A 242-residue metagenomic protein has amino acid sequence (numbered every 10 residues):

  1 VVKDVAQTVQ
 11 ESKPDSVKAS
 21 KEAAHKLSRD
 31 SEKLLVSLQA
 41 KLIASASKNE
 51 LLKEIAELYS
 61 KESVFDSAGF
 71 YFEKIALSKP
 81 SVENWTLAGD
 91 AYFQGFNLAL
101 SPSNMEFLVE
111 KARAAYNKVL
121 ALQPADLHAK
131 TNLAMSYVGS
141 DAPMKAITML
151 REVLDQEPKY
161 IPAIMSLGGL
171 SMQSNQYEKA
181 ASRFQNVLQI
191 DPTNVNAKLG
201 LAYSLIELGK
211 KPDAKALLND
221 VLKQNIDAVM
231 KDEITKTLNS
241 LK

Functional and structural regions predicted by a protein language model:
V1-E62, D66: N-terminal leader/linker segments that initiate helical-solenoid repeat arrays
A44, S78-K79, L122-Q123, D155-E157 (+2 more regions): Structural marker of alpha-solenoid helical repeat scaffolds
L51, N84-W85, A129, A163 (+2 more regions): TPR alpha-solenoid repeat register
E54, L87, A91, N132 (+3 more regions): Canonical tetratricopeptide repeat
K61, Q94, L98, G139 (+3 more regions): Register position in tetratricopeptide repeats
